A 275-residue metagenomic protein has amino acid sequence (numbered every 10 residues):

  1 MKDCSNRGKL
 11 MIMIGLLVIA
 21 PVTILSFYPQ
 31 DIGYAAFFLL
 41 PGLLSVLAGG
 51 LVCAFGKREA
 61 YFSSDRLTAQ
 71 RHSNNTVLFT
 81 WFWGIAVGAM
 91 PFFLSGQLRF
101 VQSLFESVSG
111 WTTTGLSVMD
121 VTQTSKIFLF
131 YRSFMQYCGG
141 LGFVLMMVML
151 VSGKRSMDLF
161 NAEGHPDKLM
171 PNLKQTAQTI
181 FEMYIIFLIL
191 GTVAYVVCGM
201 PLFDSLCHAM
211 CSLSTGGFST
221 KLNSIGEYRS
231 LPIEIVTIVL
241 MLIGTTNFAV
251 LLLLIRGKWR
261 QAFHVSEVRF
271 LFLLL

Functional and structural regions predicted by a protein language model:
M1-L275: Membrane-proximal intracellular helices of multi-pass ion channels
